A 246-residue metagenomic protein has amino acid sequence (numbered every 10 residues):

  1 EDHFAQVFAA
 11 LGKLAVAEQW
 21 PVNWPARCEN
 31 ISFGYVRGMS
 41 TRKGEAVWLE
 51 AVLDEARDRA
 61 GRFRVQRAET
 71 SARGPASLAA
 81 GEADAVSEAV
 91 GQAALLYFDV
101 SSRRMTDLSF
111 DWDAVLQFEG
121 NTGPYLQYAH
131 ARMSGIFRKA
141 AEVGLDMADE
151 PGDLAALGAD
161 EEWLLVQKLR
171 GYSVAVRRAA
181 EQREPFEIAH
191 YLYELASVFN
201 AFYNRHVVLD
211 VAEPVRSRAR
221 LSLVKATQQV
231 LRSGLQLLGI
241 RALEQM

Functional and structural regions predicted by a protein language model:
E1-M246: Non-catalytic interaction-recognition regions
